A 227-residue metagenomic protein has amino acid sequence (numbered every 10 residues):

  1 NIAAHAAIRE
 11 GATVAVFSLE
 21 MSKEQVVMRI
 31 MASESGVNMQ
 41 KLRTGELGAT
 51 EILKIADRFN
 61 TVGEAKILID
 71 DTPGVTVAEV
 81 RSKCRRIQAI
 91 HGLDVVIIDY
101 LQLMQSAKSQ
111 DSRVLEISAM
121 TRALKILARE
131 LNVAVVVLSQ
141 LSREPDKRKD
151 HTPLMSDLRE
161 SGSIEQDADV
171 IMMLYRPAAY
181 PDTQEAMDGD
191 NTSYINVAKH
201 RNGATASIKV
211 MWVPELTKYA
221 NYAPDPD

Functional and structural regions predicted by a protein language model:
N1, H5-G92, S106, S207-K209: Cytosolic-facing regulatory segments adjacent to core modules
L19, L47, Y100-L101, Q140-L141 (+1 more regions): Short, ordered loop/turn segments at secondary-structure junctions
L19, L93-V137: Helical hairpin unit composed of two closely spaced alpha helices linked by a short loop
E20, I69, D99, V136 (+2 more regions): Residue-level signature of catalytic and energy-coupling elements of molecular machines, predominantly ATP/GTP-dependent
K23-E24, L103-Q105, S142-D146, Y180: Short, active-site-adjacent cap segments at secondary-structure transitions
Q25, L68-D71, L101, L124 (+3 more regions): Conserved phosphate-chemistry cores used by DNA topoisomerases
A65-D70, Q110, R143-K149: Short, basic, glycine/proline-bearing loop/turn elements
V77-V95, A119-N132, R143-D227: C-terminal regions of RecA-like/P-loop NTPase motor modules
